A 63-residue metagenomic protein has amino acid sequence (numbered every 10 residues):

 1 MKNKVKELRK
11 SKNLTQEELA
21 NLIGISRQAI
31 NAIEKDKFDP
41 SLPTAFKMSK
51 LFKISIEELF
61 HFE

Functional and structural regions predicted by a protein language model:
M1-N3, E63: Absolute protein N-terminus
N3-L22: Short basic helix-loop element that most often maps to the first helix and adjoining turn of HTH DNA-binding modules
K10, F38-D39: Short amphipathic helical patch at the helix-1/turn junction of helix-turn-helix
E17, Q28, E57: Residues within helix-turn-helix
I25-F38: Recognition helix of helix-turn-helix/homeodomain-like DNA-binding domains that insert into the DNA major groove
T44-E58: DNA major-groove recognition helix of helix-turn-helix/homeodomain DNA-binding modules
